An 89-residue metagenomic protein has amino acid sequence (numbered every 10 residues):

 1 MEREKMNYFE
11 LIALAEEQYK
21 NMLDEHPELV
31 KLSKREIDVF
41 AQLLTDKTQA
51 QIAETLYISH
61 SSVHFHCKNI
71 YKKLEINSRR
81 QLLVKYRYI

Functional and structural regions predicted by a protein language model:
M1-K34, A41, A50, E54: Linker/hinge segments immediately adjacent to helix-turn-helix/homeobox DNA-binding domains
R3, L11-L14, H26, K68-I89: Basic, Lys/Arg-enriched C-terminal extension of HTH/homeodomain DNA-binding domains
M6-N7, D38, V63, N69: Short non-domain terminal segments
E28, D46-Q81: Recognition helix of helix-turn-helix DNA-binding domains
I37-D38, Q81: Pre-recognition alpha-helix immediately N-terminal to the DNA-recognition helix within helix-turn-helix or winged-helix
L43-K47, Y86: Short helix-to-turn junction characteristic of helix-turn-helix DNA-binding domains, especially the helix
